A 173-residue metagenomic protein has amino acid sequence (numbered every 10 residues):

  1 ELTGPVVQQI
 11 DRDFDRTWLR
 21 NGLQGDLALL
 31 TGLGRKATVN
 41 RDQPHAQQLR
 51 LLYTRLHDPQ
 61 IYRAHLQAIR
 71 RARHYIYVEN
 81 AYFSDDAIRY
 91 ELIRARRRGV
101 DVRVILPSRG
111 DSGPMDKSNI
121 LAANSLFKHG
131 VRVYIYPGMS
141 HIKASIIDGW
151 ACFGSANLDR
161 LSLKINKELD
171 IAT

Functional and structural regions predicted by a protein language model:
E1-T173: Charged, low-complexity intrinsically disordered terminal segments
